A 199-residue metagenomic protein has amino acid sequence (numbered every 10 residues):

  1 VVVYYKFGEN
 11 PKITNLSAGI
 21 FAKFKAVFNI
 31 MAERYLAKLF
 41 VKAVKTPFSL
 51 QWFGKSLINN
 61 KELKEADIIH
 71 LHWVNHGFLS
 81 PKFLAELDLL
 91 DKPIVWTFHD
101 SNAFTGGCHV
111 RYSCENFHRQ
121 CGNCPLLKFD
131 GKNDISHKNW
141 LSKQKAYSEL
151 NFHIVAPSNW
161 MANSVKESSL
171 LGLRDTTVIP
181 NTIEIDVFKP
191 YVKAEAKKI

Functional and structural regions predicted by a protein language model:
V1-W52, L57-N60: N-terminal strand-loop element at the rim of the active site of nucleotide-sugar-dependent glycosyltransferases
Y4, T97-F98, P157, I179: Generic beta-sheet signal
P11-S17, F83, G106-R111, N116 (+2 more regions): Short aromatic-enriched loop/helix-cap "lid" or pocket-rim segments at secondary-structure transitions that line
I58-L79, K92-H99: Short N-terminal targeting/anchoring amphipathic segment
W73-F78, F98-H109, C124-K132, A162: A short, histidine- and acid-enriched strand-loop-helix "catalytic/donor-clamping" loop that lines the nucleotide-sugar
A85, L89, N102, C114-V155 (+1 more regions): Membrane-proximal helix-turn-helix segments that form the acceptor-binding/catalytic region of lipid-linked
N139-K143, K189-I199: A short helix/loop element that forms part of the nucleotide-sugar donor recognition site in Leloir-type
W160, T182: Carbohydrate-associated surface elements
